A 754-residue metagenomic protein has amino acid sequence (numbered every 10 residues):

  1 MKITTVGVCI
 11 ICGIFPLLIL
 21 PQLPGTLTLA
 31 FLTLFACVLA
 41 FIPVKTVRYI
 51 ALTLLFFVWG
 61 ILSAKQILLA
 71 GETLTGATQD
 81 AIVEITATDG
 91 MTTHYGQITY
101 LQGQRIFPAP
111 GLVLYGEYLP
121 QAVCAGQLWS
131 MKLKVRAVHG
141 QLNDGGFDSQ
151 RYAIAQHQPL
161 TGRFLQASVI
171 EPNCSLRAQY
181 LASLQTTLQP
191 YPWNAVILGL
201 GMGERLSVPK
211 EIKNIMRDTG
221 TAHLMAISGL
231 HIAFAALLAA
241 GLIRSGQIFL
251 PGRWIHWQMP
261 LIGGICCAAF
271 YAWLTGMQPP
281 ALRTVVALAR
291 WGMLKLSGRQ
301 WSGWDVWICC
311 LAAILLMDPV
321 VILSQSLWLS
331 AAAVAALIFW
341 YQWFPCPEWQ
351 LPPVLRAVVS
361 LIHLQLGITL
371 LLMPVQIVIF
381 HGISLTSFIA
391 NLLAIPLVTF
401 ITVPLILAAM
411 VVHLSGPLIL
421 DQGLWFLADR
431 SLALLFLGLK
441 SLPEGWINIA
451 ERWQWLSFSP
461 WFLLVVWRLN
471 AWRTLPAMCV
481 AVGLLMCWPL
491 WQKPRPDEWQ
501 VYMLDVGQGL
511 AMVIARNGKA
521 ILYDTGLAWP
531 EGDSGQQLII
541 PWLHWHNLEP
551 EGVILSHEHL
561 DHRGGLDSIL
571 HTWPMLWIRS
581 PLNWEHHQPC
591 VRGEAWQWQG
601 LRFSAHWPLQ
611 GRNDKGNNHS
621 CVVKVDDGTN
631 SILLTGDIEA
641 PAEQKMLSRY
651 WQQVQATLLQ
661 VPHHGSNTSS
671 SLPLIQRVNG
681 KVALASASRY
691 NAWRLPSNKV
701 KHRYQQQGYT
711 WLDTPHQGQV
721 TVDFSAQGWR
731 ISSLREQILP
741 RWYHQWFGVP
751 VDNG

Functional and structural regions predicted by a protein language model:
M1-A77, T161-F164, L176, R283-T284 (+4 more regions): N-terminal leader/targeting segments
M1-I19, L294-K295, L407-Q422, F426-A433: Hydrophobic alpha-helical segments
T5, V47-I50, G162, I212-F388 (+5 more regions): Hydrophobic alpha-helical transmembrane segments in multi-pass membrane proteins
P24-F35, L329-S330, N391-T399, R452-L456: Alpha-helical transmembrane segments of polytopic membrane proteins
L54-H223, D533, Q537-P541, W545-E549 (+7 more regions): Membrane-interface helix/helix-cap signal primarily in integral membrane proteins
E84, Y118-K132, Y152, S168 (+3 more regions): Non-globular, low-confidence helical/coil segments that flank catalytic cores
A155-V285, G292-M293, W596, F603 (+3 more regions): Aromatic-rich juxtamembrane segments at the membrane interface
I377-L424: Hydrophobic alpha-helical transmembrane segments of integral membrane proteins
